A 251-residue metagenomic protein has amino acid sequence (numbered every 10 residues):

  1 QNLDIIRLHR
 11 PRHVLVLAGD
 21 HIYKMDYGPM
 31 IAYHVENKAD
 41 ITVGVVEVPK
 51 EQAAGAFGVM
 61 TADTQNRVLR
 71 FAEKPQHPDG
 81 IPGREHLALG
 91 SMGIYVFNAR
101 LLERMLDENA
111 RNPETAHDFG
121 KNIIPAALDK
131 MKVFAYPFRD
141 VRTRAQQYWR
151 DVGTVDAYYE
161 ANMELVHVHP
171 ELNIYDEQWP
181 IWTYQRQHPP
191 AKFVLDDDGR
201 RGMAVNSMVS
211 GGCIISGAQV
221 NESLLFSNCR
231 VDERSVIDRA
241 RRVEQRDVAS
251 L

Functional and structural regions predicted by a protein language model:
Q1-H169: Unchanged
R100, R104, E108-L251: Left-handed beta-helix
